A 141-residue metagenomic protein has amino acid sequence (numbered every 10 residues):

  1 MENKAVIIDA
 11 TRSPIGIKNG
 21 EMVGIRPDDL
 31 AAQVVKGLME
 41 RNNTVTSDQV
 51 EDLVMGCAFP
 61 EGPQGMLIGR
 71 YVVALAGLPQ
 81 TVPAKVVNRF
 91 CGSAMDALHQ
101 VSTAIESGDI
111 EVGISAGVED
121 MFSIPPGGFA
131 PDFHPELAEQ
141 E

Functional and structural regions predicted by a protein language model:
M1-A5, I17-S47, G62-M66, V73-E141: Acyl-thioester C-C bond-transforming condensing/cleaving domain
T11-I15: Short polar catalytic/cofactor-binding loops
Q49-G56, I114: Short glycine-rich phosphate-binding loop at a beta-alpha junction
M55-P63: A glycine-/small-polar-enriched, mobile loop at the entrance of the PLP active site in fold-type I
